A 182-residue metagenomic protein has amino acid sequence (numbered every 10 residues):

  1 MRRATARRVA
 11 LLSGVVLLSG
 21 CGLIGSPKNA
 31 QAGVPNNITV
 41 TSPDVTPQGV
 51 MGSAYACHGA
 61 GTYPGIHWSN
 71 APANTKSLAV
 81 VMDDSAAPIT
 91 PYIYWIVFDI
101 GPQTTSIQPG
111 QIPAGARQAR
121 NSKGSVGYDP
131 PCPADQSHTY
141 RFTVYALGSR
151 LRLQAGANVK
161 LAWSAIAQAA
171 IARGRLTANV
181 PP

Functional and structural regions predicted by a protein language model:
R2, R8, L17, C21-P182: N-terminus-centered regions that define maturation/targeting leaders and the start of the first functional domain
